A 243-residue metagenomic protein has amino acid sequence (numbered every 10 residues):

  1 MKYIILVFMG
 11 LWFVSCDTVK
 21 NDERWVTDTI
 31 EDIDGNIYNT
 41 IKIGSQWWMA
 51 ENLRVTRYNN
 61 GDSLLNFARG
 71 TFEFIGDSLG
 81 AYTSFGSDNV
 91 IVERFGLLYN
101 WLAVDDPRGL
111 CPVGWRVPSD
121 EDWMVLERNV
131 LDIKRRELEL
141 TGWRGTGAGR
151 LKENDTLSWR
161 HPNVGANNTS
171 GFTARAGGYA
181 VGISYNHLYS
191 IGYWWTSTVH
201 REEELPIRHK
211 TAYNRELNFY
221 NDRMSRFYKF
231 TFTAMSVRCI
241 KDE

Functional and structural regions predicted by a protein language model:
M1-V7: Sec-dependent signal peptide recognition, specifically the positively charged N-region followed immediately by
V14-S15: C-terminal motif of bacterial Sec signal peptides marking the signal peptidase cleavage site
T18-E243: Conserved positions within compact, well-structured domain cores
